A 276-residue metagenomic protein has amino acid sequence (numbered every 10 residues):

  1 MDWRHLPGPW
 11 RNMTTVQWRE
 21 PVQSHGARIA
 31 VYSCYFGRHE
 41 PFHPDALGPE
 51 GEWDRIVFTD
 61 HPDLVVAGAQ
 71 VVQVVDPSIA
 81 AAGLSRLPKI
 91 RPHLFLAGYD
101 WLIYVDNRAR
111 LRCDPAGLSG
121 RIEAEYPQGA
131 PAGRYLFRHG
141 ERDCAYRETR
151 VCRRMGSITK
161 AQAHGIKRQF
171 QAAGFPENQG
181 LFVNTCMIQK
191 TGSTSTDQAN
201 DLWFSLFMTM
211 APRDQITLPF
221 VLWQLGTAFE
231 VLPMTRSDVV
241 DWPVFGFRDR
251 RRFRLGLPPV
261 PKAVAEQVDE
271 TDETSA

Functional and structural regions predicted by a protein language model:
M1-A276: Glycosyltransferase catalytic domains, chiefly GT-A lineage
